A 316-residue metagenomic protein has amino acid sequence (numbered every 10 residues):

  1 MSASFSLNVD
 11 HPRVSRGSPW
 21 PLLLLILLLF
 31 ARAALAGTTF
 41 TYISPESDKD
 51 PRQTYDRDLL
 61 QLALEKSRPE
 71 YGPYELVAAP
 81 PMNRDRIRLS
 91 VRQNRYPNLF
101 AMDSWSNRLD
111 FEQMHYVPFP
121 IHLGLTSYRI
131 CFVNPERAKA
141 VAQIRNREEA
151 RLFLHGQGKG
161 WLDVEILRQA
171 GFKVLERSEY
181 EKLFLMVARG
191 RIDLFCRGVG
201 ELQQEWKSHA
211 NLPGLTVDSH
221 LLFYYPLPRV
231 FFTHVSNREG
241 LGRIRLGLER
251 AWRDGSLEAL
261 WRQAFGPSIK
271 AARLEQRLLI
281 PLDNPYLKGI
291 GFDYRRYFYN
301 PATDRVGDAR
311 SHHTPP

Functional and structural regions predicted by a protein language model:
G37-Q113, I244: Extracytoplasmic small-molecule ligand-binding "clamshell" domains of the periplasmic binding protein/Venus flytrap
T38-Q53, A142-G160, D193: Short loop->beta-strand "edge-of-pocket" segments that line small-molecule binding or catalytic clefts across diverse
S44-E46, G124-I130, A210-R245, P267-I290: Periplasmic-binding protein-like
Q61-R68, P135-A138, P226-I269: Extended ligand-binding regions for polar small-molecule ligands
V77-L99, Q169-A170, E181-G200: Short helices/loops that flank or line small-molecule/ion binding pockets
R92, F100-E112, L194-G214, L222: A ligand-binding cleft/hinge motif common to bilobed small-molecule-binding domains
F119-E165: A conserved helix-loop-strand patch within extracytoplasmic ligand-binding domains of the periplasmic binding
G247-P316: An extracytoplasmic/periplasmic, membrane-proximal ligand-sensing/linker region
